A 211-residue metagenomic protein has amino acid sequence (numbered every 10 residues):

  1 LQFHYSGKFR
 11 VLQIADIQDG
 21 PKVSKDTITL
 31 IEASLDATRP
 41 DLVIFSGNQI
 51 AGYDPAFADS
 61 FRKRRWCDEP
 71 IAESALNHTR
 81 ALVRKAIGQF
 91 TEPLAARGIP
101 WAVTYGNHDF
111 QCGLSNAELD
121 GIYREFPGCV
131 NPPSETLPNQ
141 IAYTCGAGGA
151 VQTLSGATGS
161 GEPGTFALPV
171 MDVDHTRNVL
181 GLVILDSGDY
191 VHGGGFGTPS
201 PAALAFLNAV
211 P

Functional and structural regions predicted by a protein language model:
L1-Q89: N-terminal active-site segment of His-dependent metallophosphoesterases
W66-P211: Extended active-site neighborhood of metal-dependent phosphoesterases/phosphodiesterases
